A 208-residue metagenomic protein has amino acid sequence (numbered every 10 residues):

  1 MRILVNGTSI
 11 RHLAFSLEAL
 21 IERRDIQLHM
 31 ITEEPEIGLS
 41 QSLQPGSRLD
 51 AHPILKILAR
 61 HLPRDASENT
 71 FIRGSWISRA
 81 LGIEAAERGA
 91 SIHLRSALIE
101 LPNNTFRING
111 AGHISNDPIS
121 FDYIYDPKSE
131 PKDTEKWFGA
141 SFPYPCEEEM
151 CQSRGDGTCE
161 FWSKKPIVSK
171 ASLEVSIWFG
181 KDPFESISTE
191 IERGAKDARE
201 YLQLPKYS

Functional and structural regions predicted by a protein language model:
M1-H29, S186-P205: N-terminal Rossmann-like FAD-binding beta1-loop-alpha1 element of flavoenzymes
V5-N6, S67, F71: Short, charged/polar micro-motifs that form catalytic or ligand-binding hotspots
G7-I10, E33, D126-S129: Structural motif
A14-S67, G74-S78: N-terminal FAD cofactor-binding segment of flavoenzymes
A66-N69, K181-P183: A short glycine/serine-rich beta->alpha loop
T70, G74, S78, I187-G194: Generic structural signal for well-ordered, non-membrane alpha-helical segments in soluble metabolic enzymes
G74-L94: Short, charged N-terminal beta->alpha structural module
R88-Y207: Predominantly flavin-linked oxidoreductase catalytic cores and closely associated redox partners
